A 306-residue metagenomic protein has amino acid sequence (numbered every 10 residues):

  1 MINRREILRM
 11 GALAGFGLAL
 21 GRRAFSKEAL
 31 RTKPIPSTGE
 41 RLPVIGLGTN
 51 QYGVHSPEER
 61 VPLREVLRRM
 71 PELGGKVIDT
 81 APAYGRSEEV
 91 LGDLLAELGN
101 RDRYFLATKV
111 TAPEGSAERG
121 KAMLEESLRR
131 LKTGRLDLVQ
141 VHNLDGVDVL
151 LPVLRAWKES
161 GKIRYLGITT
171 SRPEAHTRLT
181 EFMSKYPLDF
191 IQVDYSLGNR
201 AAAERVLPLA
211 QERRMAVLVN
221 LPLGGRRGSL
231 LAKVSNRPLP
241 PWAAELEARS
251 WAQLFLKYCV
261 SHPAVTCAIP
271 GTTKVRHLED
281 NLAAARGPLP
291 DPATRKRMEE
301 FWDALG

Functional and structural regions predicted by a protein language model:
M1-G15: N-terminal secretory signal peptides and thylakoid transit peptides that target proteins across membranes
A14-L18, R205-G306: Structured C-terminal cap/extension of enzyme domains
G21-G48, E58: C-terminal segment of N-terminal export signals and the immediately downstream linker at the start of the mature
I35, L47, I78, L91 (+7 more regions): Conserved, mostly hydrophobic/aromatic
P36-G39, G92-R101, L128-K132, M183-S184: Acidic (Asp/Glu)-rich catalytic clusters
N50-R60, K109-A117, E245: Active-site mouth loops of central-metabolism enzymes
H55-S56, A112-A201, R205, Q211-L218 (+1 more regions): Glycine/proline-rich, positively charged, aromatic-decorated active-site loop/lid region on the catalytic face
D79-L94: Glycine-rich, proline-tolerant flexible connector loops at the mouths of alpha/beta enzymes
